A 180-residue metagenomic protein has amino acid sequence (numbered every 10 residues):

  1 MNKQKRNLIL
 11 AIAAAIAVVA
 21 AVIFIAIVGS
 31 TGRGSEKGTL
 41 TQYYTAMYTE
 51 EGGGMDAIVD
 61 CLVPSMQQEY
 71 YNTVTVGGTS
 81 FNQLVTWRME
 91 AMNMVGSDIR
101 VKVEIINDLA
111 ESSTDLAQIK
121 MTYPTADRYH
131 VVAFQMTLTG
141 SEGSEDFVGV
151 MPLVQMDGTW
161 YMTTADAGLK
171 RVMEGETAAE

Functional and structural regions predicted by a protein language model:
N2-V18, V22-V28: N-terminal Sec-pathway targeting helices
K5-L8, G54-M55, Q67, F81 (+2 more regions): Short amphipathic alpha-helical segments that mediate assembly, nucleic-acid/protein binding, or membrane association
G32-C61: Short, aromatic-enriched amphipathic alpha-helices that serve as compact interaction elements
L40-Y43, I58, V101-V103, V131-L138 (+2 more regions): Hydrophobic beta-strand residues in large extracellular and virion-surface proteins
G52-G78: Short, well-ordered alpha-helical segments enriched in acidic and aromatic residues
L62-M66, V74-T75, I105-N107, M136-L138 (+3 more regions): A mature extracytoplasmic/lumenal domain signature
V76-G143: Surface-exposed, charged secondary-structure patches
G143-E180: Short beta-strand edge/turn micro-motifs at domain boundaries
